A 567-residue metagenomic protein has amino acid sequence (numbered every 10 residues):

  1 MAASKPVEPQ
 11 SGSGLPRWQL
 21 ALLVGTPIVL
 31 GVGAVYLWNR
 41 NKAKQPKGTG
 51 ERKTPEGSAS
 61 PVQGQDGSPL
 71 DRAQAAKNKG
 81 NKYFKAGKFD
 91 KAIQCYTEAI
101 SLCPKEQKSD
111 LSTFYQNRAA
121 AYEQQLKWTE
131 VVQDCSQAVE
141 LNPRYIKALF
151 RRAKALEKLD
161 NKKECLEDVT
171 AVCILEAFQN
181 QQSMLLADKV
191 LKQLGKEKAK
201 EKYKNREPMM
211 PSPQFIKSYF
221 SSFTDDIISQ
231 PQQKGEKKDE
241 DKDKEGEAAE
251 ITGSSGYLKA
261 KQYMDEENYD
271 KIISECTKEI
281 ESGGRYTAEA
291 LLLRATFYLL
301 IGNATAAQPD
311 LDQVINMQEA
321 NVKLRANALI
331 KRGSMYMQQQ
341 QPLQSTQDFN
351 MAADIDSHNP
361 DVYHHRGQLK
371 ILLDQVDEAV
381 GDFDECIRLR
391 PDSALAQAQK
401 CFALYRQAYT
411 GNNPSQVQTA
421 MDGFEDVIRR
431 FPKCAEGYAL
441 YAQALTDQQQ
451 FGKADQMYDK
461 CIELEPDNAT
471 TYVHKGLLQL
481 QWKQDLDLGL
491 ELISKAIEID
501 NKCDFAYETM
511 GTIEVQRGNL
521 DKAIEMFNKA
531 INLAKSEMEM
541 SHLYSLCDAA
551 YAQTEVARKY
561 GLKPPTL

Functional and structural regions predicted by a protein language model:
M1-L567: Alpha-helical tetratricopeptide repeat
